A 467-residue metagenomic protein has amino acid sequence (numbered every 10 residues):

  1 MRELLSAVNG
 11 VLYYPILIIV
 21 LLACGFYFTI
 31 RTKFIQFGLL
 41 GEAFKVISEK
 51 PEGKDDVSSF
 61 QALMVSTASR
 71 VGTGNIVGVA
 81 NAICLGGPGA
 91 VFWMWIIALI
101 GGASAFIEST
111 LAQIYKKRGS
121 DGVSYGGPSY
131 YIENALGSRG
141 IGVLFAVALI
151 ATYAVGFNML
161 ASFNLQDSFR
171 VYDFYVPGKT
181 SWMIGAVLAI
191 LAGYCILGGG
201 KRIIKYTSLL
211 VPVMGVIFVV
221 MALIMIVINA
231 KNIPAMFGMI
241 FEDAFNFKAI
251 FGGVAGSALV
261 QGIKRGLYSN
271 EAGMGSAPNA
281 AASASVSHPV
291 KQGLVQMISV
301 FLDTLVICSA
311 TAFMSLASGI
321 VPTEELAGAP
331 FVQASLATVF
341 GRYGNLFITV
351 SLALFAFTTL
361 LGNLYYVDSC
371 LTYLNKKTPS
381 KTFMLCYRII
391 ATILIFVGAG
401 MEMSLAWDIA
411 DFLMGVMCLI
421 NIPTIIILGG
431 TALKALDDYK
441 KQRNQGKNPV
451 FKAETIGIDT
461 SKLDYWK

Functional and structural regions predicted by a protein language model:
M1-T73, I83-A90, G101, I426-W466: N-terminal alpha-helical transmembrane segments of multi-pass membrane transport and channel/translocase proteins
S6-E42, C84-D121, L302-A310, N345 (+1 more regions): Extracellular loop-to-transmembrane helix junctions
L17, R31-Q36, G74-V79, P88 (+6 more regions): Transmembrane helix-loop junctions in multi-pass membrane proteins
V20-Y27, R31-F44, N164-F169, T180-I228 (+4 more regions): Membrane-interface loop-to-helix entry segments
C24-T29, I97-G122, P128-F163, D167-C195 (+2 more regions): Helix-loop-helix module between adjacent transmembrane segments
T29, I107-K116, S120, M221-M239 (+4 more regions): Extracellular/periplasmic helix-exit of transmembrane alpha-helices
F34-S58, N81-I83, G87-V91, W95 (+4 more regions): Flexible loop linkers connecting adjacent transmembrane helices in multi-pass alpha-helical membrane transporters
G53-L85, L111-S129, E133, I150 (+1 more regions): Alpha-helical membrane segments and immediately flanking helix-loop junctions that form or couple to the substrate/ion
